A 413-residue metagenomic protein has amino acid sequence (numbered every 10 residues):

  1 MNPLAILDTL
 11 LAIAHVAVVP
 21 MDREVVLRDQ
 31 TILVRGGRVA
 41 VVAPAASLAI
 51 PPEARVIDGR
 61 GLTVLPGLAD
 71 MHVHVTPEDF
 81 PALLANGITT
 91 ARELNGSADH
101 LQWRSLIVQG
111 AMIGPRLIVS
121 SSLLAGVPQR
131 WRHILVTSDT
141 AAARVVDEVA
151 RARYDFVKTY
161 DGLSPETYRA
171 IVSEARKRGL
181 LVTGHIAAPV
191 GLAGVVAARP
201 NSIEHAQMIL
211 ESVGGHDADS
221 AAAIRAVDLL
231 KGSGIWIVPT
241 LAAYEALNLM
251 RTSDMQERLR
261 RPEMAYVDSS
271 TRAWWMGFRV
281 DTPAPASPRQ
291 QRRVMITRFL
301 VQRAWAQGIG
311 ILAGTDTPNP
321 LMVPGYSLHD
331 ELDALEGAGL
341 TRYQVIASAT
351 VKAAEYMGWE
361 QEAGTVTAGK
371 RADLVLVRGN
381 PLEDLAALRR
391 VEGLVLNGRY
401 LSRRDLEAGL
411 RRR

Functional and structural regions predicted by a protein language model:
P3-L10: Short, strongly hydrophobic alpha-helical membrane anchors
L10-V41, D58-M71, V75: Mature N-terminal segment immediately following signal peptide/propeptide cleavage in secreted/periplasmic
A12, V56-D58, V119, Y400: Conserved beta-strand scaffold positions in the cores of enzyme catalytic domains, especially in NTP/NDP-utilizing
V16, I32, G37, G61 (+15 more regions): Divalent metal-coordination and catalytic microenvironments
V18-T31, A43-A46, V323, T341-I346 (+1 more regions): Acidic, glycine-enriched loop/beta-strand segments at the rims of small-molecule binding/catalytic pockets
G59-L65, V75, D79-A188, L192-G194 (+3 more regions): Divalent-metal coordination cores built from histidine and acidic residues
E148-L163, G214-A338, R411-R413: Active-site neighborhoods of metal-dependent hydrolases
N397-R413: Extracellular/periplasmic ectodomains of large secreted or surface enzymes and adhesion receptors
